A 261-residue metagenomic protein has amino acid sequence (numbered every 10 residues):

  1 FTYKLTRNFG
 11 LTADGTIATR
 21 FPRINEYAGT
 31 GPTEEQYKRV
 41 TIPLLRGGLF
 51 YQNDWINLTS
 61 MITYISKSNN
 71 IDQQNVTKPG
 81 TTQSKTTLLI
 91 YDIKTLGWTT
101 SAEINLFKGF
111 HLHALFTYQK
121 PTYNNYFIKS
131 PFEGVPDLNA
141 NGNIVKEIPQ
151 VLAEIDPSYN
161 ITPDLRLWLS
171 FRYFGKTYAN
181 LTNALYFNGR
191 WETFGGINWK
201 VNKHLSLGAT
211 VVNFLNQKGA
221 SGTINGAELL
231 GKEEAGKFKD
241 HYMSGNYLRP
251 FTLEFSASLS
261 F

Functional and structural regions predicted by a protein language model:
F1, P43-G47, L96-T100, V151-I155 (+2 more regions): Hydrophobic, lipid-facing positions within transmembrane beta-strands of outer-membrane proteins
K4-D14, A18, R39-L96, N105-L112 (+2 more regions): Membrane-embedded beta-barrel scaffold of Gram-negative outer-membrane proteins
L11-A13, G47, L58-S60, L112-A114 (+5 more regions): Transmembrane beta-strands of outer-membrane beta-barrel proteins
G15-F21, A28-T30, N53, Y64-S68 (+5 more regions): Transmembrane beta-strands of outer-membrane beta-barrel pores
F21-P22, Y123, K146-K200, L215-N216 (+2 more regions): C-terminal beta-barrel architecture of Gram-negative outer-membrane proteins
R23-P32, N70-P79, Q83, Q119 (+4 more regions): Outer-membrane beta-barrel translocator domains and adjoining extracellular loop/strand segments of Gram-negative
Y64-S66, L88-N180, S256-S258: Gram-negative outer-membrane beta-barrel transporters
K176-T177, W199-F261: C-terminal beta-signal and adjacent terminal beta-strands/loops of Gram-negative outer-membrane beta-barrel proteins
